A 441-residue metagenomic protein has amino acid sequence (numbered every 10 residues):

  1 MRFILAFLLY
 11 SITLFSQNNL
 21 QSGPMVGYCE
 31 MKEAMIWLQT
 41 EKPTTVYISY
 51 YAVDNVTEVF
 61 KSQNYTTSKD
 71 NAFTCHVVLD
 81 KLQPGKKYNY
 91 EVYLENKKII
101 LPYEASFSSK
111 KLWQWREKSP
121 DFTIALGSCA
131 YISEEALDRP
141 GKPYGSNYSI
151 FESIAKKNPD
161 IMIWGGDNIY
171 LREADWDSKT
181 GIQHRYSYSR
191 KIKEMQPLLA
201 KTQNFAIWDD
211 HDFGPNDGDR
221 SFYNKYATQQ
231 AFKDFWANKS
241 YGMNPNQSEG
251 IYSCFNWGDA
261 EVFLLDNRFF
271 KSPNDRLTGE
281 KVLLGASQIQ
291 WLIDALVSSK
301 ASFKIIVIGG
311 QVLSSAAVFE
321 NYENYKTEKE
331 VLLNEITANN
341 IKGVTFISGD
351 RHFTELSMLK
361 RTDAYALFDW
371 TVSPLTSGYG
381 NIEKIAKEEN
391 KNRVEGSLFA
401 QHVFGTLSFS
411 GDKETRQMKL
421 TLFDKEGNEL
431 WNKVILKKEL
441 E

Functional and structural regions predicted by a protein language model:
M1-N19: Bacterial Sec-dependent N-terminal signal peptides
Q17-E441: Metal-dependent phosphoester/phosphodiester hydrolase catalytic core
